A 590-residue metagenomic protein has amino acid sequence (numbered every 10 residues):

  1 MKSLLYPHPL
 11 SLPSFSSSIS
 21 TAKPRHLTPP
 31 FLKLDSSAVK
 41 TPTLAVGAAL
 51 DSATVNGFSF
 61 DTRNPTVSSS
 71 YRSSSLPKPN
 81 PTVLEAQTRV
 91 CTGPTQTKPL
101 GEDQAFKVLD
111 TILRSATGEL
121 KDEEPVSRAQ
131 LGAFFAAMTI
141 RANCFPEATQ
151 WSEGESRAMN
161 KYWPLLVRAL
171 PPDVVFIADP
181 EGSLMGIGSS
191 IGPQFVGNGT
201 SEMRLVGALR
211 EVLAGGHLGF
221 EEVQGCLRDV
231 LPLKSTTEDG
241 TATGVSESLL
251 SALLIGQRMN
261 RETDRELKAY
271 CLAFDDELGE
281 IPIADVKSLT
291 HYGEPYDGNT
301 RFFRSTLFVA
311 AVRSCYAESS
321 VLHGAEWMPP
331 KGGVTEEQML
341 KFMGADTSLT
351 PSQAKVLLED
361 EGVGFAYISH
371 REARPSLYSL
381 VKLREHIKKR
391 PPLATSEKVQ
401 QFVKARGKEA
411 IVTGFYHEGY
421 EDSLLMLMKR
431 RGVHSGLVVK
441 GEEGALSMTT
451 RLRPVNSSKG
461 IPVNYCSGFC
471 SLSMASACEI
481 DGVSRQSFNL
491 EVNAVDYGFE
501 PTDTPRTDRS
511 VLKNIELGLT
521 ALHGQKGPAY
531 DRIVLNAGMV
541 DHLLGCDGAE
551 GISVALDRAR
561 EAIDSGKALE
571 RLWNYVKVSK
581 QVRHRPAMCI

Functional and structural regions predicted by a protein language model:
M1-A45: N-terminal chloroplast transit peptides
K2, D51-Q87, L100, A148-E202 (+4 more regions): Glycine-rich anion-binding loops and their surrounding alpha/beta cores
S75-E85, R89-P146, G197-R204, V212-D264 (+2 more regions): N-terminal glycine-rich anion-binding loops that anchor highly charged ligand groups
R114-E119, E124-P125, P232, T236 (+4 more regions): Short, glycine-rich nucleotide/cofactor-binding loops
A133-P171, A252-G293: Translation machinery proteins
F134, L253-Q257, F274, V309-R313 (+3 more regions): Buried hydrophobic packing segments
A252-R258, E294-P295, P329, E336 (+1 more regions): Active-site-proximal beta-alpha loop/turn segments in soluble metabolic enzymes
V286-E359, A366: A generic, well-ordered mixed alpha/beta core segment in the N-terminal half of proteins
